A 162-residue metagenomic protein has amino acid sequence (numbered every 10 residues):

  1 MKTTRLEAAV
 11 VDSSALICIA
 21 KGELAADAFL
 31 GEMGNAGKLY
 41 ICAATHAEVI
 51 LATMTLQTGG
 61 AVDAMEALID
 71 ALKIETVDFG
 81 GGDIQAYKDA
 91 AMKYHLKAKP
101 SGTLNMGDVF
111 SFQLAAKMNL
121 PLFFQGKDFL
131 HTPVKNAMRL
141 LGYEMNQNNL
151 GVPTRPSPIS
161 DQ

Functional and structural regions predicted by a protein language model:
M1-I41, M54-A67, S160-D161: Short, well-structured N-terminal submotif of metal-dependent ribonuclease cores
M1-T4, F112, A116-Q162: Acidic, PIN/NYN-like endoribonuclease modules and their adjacent C-terminal/linker elements
L16-I17, H46, F129-L130: A generic structural signal for short hydrophobic patches within well-formed alpha-helices
M33, D70, A116: Anion (oxyanion) recognition and catalysis
H46-M92: Active-site-proximal, substrate-binding regions of enzyme catalytic domains and RNA-binding/basic surfaces
T76-P121: Active-site neighborhoods of divalent-metal-dependent phosphate/nucleic-acid chemistry enzymes
